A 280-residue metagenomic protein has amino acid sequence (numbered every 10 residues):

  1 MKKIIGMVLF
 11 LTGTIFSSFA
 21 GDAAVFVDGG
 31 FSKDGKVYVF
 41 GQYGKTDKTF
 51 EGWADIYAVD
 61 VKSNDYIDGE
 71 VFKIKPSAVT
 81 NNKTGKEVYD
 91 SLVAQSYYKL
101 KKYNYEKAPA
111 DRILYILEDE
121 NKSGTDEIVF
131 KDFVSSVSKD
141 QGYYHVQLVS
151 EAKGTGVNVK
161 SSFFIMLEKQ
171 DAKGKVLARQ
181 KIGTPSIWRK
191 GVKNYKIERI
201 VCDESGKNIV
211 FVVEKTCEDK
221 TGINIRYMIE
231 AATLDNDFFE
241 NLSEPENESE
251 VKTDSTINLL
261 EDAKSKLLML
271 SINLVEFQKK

Functional and structural regions predicted by a protein language model:
I4-T14: Sec-dependent N-terminal signal peptides
F19-K280: Exposed acidic/polar residues on beta-strands and adjacent loops within beta-sheet cores, strongest in beta-propeller
